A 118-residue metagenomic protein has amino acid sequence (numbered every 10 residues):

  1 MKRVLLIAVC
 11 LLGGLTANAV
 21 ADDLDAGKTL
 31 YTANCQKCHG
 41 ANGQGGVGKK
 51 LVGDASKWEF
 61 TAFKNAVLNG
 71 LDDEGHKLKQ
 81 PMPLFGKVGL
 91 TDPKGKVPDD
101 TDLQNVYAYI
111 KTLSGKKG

Functional and structural regions predicted by a protein language model:
V4-G13: Sec-dependent N-terminal signal peptides
G13-L30, E59: Electrostatic cytochrome c docking/interface patches
D25-N34, N65, H76-G118: Flexible coil segments in periplasmic/lumen-exposed cytochrome c-class electron-transfer proteins
K28, G40-N69, P83-K96: Gly/Gly-Pro-rich "capping" loops immediately C-terminal to redox-active cysteine motifs in periplasmic/lumenal
H39, L68-L71, K111-S114: Protein kinase-like catalytic domain
